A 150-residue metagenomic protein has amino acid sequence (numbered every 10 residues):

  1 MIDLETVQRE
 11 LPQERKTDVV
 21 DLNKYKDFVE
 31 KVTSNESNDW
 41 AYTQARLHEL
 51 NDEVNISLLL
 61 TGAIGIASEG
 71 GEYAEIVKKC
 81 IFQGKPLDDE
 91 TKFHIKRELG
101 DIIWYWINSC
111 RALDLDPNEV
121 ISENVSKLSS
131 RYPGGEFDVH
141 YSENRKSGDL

Functional and structural regions predicted by a protein language model:
M1-L150: Flexible "arm" and connector segments at domain edges
